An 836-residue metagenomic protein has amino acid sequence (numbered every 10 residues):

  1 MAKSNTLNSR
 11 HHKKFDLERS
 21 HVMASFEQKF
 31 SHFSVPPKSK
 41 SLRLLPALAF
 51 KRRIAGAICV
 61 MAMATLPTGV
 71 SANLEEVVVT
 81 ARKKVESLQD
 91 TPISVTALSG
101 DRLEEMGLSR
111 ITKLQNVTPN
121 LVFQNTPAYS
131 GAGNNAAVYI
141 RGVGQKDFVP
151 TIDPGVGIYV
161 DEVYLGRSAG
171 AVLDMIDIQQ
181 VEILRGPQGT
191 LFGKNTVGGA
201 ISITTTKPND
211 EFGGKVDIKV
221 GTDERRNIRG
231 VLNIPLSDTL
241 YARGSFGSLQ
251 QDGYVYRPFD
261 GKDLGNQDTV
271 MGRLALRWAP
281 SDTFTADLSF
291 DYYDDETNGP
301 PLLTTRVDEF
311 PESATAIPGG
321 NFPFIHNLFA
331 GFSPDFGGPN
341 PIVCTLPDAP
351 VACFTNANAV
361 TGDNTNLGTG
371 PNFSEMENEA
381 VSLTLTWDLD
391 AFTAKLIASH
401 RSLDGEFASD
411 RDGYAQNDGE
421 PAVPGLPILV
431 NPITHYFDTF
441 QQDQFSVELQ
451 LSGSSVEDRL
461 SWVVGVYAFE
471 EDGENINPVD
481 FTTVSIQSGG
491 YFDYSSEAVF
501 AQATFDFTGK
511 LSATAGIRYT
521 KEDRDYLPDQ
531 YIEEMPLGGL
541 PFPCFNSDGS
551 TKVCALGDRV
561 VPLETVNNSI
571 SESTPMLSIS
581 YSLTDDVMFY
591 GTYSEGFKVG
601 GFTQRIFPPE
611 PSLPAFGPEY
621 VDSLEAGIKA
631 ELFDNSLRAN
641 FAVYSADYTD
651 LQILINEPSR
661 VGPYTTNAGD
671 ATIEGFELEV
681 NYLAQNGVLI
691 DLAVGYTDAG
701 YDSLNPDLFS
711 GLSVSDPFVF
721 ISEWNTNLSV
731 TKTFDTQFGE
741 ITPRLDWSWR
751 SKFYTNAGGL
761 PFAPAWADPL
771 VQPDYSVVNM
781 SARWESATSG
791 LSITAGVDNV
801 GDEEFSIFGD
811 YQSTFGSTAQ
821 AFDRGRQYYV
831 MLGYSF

Functional and structural regions predicted by a protein language model:
A2, I690, S748-G759, W784-F836: C-terminal beta-signal and adjacent terminal beta-strands/loops of Gram-negative outer-membrane beta-barrel proteins
R19, N73-E211, A626: Acidic, small-polar-rich N-terminal luminal/periplasmic segments of exported/outer-membrane proteins
H21-F26, S31, K194, G490 (+4 more regions): C-terminal beta-signal and terminal closure region of outer-membrane beta-barrel proteins
P154-G155, R167, I176-Q179, R185 (+5 more regions): Outer-membrane beta-barrel translocator/receptor signature
V255-D263, P300-L367, R411-H435, P478-G489 (+6 more regions): Solvent-exposed loop segments that connect transmembrane elements
R277-S281, L451-S452, S461, V466-F469 (+2 more regions): Structural signature of Gram-negative outer-membrane beta-barrels, strongest in the C-terminal barrel of TonB-dependent
T384-R411, S582-K598, R605, A615-F676 (+4 more regions): Membrane-embedded beta-barrel scaffold of Gram-negative outer-membrane proteins
G465, G509, A513, N640-D647 (+2 more regions): Gram-negative outer-membrane beta-barrel transporters
